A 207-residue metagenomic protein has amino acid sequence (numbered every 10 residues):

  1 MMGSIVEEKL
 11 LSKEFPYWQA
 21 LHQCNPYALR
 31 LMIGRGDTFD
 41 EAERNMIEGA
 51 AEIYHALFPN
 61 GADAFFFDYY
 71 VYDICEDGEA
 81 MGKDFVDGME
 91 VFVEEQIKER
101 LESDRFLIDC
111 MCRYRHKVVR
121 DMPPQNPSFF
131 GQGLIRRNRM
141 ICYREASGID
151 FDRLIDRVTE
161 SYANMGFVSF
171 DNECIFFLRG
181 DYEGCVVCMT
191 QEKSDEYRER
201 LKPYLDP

Functional and structural regions predicted by a protein language model:
M1-M2, E199: Polar low-complexity intrinsically disordered regions
M2-F151: Extended, low-hydrophobicity segments enriched in charged/polar residues
A42, V158, V187-T190: Short low-polarity hydrophobic stretches
I53-L57, R100, R157-V158, R200 (+1 more regions): Residues that form generic nucleotide/phosphate-binding pockets
N60, E160-S161, S169, R179: A generic structural signal for short, non-catalytic loop/turn and secondary-structure boundary residues
D84, P127-F129, Y162, F176 (+1 more regions): Compositionally biased, low-complexity repeat tracts
D150-V168: Short amphipathic alpha-helix segments
G166-P207: Alpha-helical oligomerization segments
